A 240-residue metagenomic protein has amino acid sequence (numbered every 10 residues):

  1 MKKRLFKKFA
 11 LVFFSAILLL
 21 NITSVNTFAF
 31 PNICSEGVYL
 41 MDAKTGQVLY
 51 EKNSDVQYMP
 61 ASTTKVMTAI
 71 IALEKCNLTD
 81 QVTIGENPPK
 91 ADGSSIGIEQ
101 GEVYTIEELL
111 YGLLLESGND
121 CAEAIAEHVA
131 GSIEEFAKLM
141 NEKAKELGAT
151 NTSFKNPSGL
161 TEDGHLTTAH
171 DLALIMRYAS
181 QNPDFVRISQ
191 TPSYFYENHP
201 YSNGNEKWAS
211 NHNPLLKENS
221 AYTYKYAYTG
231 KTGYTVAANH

Functional and structural regions predicted by a protein language model:
R4-F28: Sec-dependent N-terminal signal peptides of Gram-positive bacterial secreted proteins and lipoproteins
A29-E51: A short, well-structured edge-of-sheet supersecondary motif
I33, S132-H240: Penicillin-recognizing serine hydrolase domain
T45-G46, M59-T83, L172: Active-site SXXK
Q57-V66, Q100-E107, L115-N119, A130-K138 (+2 more regions): Soluble non-cytosolic domains of exported or imported proteins
E74-N87, P183-T191: Short, well-structured active-site flanking segments
T83-S94, E162, Y194-H199: Acidic helix-start/capping segments at beta-turn-to-alpha-helix junctions
D92-E127, E206-T229: Conserved catalytic neighborhood of penicillin-recognizing serine enzymes
